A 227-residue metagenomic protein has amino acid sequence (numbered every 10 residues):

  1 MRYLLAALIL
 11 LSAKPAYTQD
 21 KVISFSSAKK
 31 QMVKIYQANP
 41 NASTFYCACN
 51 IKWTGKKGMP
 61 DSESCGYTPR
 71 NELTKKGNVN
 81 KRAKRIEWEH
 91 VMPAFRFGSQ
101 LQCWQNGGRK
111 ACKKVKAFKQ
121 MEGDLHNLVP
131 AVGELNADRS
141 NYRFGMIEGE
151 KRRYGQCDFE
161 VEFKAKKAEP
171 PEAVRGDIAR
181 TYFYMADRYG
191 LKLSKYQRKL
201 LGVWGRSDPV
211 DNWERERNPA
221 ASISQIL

Functional and structural regions predicted by a protein language model:
M1-A7: Sec-dependent signal peptide recognition, specifically the positively charged N-region followed immediately by
Q19-R85, L201-V203, E216-A220: Aromatic-lined ligand-binding clefts that engage carbohydrates, nucleic acids, or primary amines
E63, P69-L227: Domain-level detector of nuclease and nuclease-like folds in predominantly extracellular/periplasmic contexts
